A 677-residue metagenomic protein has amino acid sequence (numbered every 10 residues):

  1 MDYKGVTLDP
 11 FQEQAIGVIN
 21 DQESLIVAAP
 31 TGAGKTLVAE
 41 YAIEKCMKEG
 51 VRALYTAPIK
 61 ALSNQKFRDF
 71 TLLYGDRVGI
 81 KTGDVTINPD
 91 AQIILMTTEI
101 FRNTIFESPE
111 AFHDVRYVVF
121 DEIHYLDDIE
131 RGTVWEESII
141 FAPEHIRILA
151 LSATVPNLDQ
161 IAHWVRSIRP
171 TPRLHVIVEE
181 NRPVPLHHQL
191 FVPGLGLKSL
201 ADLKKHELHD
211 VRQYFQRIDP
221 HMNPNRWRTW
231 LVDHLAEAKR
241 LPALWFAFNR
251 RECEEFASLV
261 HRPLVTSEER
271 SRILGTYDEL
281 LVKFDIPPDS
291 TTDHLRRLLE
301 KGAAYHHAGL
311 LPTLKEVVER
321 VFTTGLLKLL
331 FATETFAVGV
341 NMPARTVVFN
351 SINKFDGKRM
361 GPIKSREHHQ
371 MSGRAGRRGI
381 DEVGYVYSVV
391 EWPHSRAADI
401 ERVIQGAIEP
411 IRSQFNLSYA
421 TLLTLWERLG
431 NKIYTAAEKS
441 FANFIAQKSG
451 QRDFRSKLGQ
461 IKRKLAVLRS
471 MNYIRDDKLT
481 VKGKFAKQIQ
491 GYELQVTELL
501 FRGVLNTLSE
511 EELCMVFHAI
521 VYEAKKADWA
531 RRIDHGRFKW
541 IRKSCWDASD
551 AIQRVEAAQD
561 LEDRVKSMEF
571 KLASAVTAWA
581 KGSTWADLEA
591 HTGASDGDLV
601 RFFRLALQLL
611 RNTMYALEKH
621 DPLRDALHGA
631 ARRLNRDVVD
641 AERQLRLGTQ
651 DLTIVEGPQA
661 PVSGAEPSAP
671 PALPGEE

Functional and structural regions predicted by a protein language model:
M1-A28: Conserved pre-motif I regulatory segment
A28, V38, A42-Q65, P143-H145: Conserved SF1/SF2 helicase motif Ia
V51-M96, I100-N103, H163: Conserved nucleic-acid-binding Ia/Ib motif block in the N-terminal RecA-like helicase ATPase lobe
L54-T56, N64, T71-L73, R77-I80 (+3 more regions): Conserved C-terminal RecA-like helicase domain
S108-L149: SF2 helicase catalytic motif II
I140, R147-L149, T154-R166, T171-L259 (+1 more regions): Conserved interdomain linker/interface between the two RecA-like ATPase lobes of SF2 helicase motors
T313-F322, R412-V516: C-terminal accessory/connector segments of nucleic-acid motor ATPases
M342, T346-F349, N353-F355, G361-E401: Conserved segment of the helicase C-terminal RecA-like domain
